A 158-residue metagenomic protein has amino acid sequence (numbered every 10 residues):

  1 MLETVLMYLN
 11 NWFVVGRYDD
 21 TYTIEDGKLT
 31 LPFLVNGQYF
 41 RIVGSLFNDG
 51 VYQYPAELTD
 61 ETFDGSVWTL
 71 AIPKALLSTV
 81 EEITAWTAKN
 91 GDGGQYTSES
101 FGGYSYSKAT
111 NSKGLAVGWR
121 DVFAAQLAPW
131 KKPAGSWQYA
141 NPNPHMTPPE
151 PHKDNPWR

Functional and structural regions predicted by a protein language model:
M1, G50-I72: Surface-exposed interaction regions enriched in Ser/Thr/Asp/Glu that occur as long low-complexity tracts or repetitive
M1-T4, L34-G37, R41, F63-S66: Solvent-exposed, well-ordered amphipathic alpha-helical segments that flank/support binding or catalytic loops
L2-G27, K74-L77, E82-R158: Short loop/turn elements at secondary-structure junctions
R17-A56: N-terminal accessory interaction module
F33-V35, A56-L58, A71, T110-K113: Secondary-structure transition/turn motif
